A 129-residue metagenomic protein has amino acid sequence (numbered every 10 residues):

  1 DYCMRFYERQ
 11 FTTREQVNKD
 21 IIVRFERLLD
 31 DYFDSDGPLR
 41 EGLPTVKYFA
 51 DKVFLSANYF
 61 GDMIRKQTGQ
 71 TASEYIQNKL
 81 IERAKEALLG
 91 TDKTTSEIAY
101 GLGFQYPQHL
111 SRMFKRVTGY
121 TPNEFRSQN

Functional and structural regions predicted by a protein language model:
D1-E15: Compact structured core domains
E15-V53, E74-K93: A short, Lys/Arg-enriched amphipathic alpha-helix from helix-turn-helix/homeodomain DNA-binding modules
K47, N58, T94-E97, P107-Q108: Residues within helix-turn-helix
K47, S73, S96, R112 (+1 more regions): Residues within the helices of the helix-turn-helix
V53, I64, L102-G103, F114: Core residues of bacterial helix-turn-helix
F60, H109-L110, F114: Short hydrophobic/aromatic patch on the recognition helix
Q67-Q105, S127-N129: Terminal helix-turn-helix DNA-binding modules in bacterial transcription factors
R112-N129: …primarily DNA-binding HTH/wHTH and HhH modules…
